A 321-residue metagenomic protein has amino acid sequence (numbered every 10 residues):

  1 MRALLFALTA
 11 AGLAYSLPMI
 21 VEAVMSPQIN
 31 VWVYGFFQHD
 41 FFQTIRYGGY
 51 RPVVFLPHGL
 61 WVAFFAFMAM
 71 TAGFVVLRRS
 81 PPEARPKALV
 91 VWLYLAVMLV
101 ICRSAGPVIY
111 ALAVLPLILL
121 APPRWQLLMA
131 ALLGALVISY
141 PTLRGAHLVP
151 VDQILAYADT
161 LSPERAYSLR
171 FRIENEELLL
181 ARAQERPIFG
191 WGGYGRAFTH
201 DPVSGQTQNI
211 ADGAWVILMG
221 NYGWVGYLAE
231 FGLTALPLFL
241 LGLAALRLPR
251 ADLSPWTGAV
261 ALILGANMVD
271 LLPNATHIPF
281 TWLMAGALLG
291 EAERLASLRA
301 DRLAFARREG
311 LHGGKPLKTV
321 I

Functional and structural regions predicted by a protein language model:
M1, G73-P81, P116-W125, L238-R247 (+1 more regions): Structural signal for the C-terminal ends of transmembrane alpha-helices and the immediately following loop
L5, T9-G12, A66, G220 (+1 more regions): Transmembrane alpha-helices of multi-pass, membrane-embedded glycan-processing enzymes that use lipid-linked
L5-Y34, T44-G48, V54-R103, V108-A121: Alpha-helical transmembrane segments of multi-pass inner-membrane proteins
L17-P27, C102, L119-P163, A181-E185 (+1 more regions): A membrane-periplasm/extracellular boundary helix in multi-pass inner-membrane enzymes that assemble envelope glycans
F41-G59, S162-F171, L218: Short aromatic-rich membrane-water interface segments that cap or initiate transmembrane helices in multi-pass membrane
A69-T71, L241, T257-I321: Transmembrane alpha-helices of multi-pass inner-membrane enzymes
D152-V225, L241, A245-L248: Long extracytoplasmic/lumenal interhelical loops at the membrane interface of multi-pass membrane proteins
W224-A266: Hydrophobic transmembrane alpha-helices and their immediate junctions
